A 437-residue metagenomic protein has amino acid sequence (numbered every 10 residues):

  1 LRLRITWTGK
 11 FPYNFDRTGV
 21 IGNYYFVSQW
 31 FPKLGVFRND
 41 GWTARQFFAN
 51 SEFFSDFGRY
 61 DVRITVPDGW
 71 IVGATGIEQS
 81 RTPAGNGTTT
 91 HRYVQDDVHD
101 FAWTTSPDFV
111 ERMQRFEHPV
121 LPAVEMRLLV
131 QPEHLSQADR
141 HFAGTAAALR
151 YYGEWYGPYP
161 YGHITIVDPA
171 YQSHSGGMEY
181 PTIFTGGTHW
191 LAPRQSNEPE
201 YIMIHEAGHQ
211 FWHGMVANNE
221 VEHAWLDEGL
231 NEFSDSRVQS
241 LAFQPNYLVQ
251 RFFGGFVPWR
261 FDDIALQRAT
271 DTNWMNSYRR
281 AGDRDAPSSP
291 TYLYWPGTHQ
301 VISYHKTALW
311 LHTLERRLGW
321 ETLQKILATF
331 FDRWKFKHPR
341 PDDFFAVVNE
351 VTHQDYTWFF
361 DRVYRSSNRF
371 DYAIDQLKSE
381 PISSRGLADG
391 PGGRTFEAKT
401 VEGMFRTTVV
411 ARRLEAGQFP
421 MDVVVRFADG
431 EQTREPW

Functional and structural regions predicted by a protein language model:
L1-R4, Q432-W437: Intrinsically disordered, low-complexity Pro/Gly/Ser/Thr-rich segments with frequent PxxP/GP/PP motifs and embedded
R2-T6, D61-R63, T90-R92, M126-R127 (+2 more regions): Beta-strand secondary-structure signal
L3-F109: Extended, low-hydrophobicity, Ser/Thr/Pro/Gly-biased non-transmembrane segments
D56-G58, A416-M421: Short coil-to-beta strand junction motifs in C2/discoidin
Y93, E125-V410: Hydrophobic alpha-helical and helix-loop surface patches within well-folded domains that function as non-catalytic
A102-A123: Reverse-transcriptase-like RNA-dependent polymerase core
A411-E415: Asparagine-centered strand-capping/turn motif at beta-strand->loop junctions
P420-E431: Extended low-complexity, serine/threonine- and proline-enriched intrinsically disordered segments
